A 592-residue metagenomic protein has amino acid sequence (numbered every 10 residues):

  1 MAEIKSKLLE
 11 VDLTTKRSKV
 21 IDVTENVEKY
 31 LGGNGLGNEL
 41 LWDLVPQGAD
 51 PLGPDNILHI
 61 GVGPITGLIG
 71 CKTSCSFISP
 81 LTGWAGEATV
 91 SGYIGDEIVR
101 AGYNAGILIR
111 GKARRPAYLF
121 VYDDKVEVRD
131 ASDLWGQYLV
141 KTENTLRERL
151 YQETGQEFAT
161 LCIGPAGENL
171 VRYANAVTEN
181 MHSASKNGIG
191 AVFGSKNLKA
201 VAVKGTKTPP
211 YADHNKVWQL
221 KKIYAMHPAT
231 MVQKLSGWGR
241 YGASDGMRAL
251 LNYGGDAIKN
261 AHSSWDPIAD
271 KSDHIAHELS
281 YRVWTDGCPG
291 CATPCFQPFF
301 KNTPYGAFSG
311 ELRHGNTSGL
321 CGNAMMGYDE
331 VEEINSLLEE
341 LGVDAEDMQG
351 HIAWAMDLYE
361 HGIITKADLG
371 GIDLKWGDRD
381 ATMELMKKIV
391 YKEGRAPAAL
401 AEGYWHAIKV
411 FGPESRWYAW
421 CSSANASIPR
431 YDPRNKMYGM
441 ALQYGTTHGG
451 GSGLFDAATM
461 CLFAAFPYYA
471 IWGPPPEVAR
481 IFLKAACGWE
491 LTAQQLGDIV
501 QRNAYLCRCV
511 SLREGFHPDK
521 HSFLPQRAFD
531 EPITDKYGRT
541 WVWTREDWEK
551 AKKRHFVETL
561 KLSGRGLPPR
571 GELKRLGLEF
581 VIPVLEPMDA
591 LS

Functional and structural regions predicted by a protein language model:
M1-N26: N-terminal leader/transition segments
E3-S6, D55-I57, D286: Sequence-level motif detector for i,i+2 pairs with an aromatic at +2
V11-T14, V23, G61-I65, H351: Acidic/polar N-terminal loop/beta-strand segments that form early-domain functional surfaces
D12, I69, S74-S76, R147-Y151 (+2 more regions): Extended C-terminal regions of large enzymes
T24-D96, R100-G111, P116-N187, D273-A276 (+3 more regions): Conserved mixed alpha/beta core segments that line enzyme active sites in large multi-domain catalysts
